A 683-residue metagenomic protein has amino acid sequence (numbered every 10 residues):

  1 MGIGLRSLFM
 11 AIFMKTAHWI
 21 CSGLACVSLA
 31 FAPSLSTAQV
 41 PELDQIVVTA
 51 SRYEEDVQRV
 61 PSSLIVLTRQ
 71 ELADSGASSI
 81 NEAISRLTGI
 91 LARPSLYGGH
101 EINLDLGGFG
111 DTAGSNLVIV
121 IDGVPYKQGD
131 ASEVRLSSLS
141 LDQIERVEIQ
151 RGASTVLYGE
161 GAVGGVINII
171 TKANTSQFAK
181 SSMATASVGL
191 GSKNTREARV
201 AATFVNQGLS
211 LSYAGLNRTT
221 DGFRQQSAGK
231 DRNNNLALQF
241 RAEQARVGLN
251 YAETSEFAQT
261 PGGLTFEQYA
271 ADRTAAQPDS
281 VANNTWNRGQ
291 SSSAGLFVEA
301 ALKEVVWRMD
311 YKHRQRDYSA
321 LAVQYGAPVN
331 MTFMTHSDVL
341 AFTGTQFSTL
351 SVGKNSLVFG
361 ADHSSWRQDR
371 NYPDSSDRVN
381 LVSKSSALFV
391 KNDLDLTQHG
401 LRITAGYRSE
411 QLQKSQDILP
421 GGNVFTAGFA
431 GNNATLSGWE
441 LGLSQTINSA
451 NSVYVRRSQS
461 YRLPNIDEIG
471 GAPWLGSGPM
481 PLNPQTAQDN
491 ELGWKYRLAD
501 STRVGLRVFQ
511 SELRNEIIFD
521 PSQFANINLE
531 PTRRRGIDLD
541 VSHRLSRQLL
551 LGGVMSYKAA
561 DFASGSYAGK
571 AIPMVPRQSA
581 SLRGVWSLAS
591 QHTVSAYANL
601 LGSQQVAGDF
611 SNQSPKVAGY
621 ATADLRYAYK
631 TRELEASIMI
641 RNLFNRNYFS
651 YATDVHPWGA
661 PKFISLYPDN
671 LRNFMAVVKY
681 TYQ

Functional and structural regions predicted by a protein language model:
T49, N81, S85-V124, Q128: Extracytoplasmic beta-strand/coil segments of soluble accessory domains associated with Gram-negative outer-membrane
I80-A83, I102-G107, V120-D122, V134-S140 (+4 more regions): N-terminal periplasmic accessory domains that precede and gate Gram-negative outer-membrane beta-barrel machines
V124-A153, P481: Short acidic/polar hinge/loop motifs at secondary-structure boundaries that mediate gating or recognition
L190-T219, R224-P261, N284-K303, G344-S351 (+2 more regions): Transmembrane beta-barrel wall of Gram-negative outer-membrane proteins
L209, V306-Q324, T446, S452-R462 (+2 more regions): Membrane-embedded beta-barrel scaffold of Gram-negative outer-membrane proteins
F347-T349, T397, I403, L412 (+3 more regions): Gram-negative outer-membrane beta-barrel transporters
K354-S356, D362, V379-L513, S556-A559 (+1 more regions): Structural signature of Gram-negative outer-membrane beta-barrels, strongest in the C-terminal barrel of TonB-dependent
L600-A607, A628-Q683: C-terminal beta-signal and adjacent terminal beta-strands/loops of Gram-negative outer-membrane beta-barrel proteins
